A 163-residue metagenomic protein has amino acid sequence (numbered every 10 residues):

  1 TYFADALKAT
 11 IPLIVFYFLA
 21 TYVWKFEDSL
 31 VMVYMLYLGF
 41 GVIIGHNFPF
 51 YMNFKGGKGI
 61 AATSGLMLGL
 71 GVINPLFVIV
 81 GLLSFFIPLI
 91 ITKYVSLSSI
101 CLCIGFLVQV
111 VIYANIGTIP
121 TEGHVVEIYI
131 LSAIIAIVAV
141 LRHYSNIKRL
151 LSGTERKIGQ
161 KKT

Functional and structural regions predicted by a protein language model:
T1, Y17, G41-H46, F85-L89 (+2 more regions): Alpha-helical transmembrane segments of multi-pass membrane proteins
T1-F18, V80: Multi-pass membrane catalytic core of lipid/isoprenoid biosynthesis enzymes
F3-L7, S84, C101-I104: Hydrophobic residues within alpha-helical transmembrane segments of multi-pass solute transporters/permease subunits
F16-A20, I60-T92, G105-A114: Interfacial segments of multi-pass membrane proteins
T21-F26, A114-G123: Membrane-interface helix termini and inter-helical loops of multi-pass transporters
M32-F40, P75-L83, S96, I100-C101 (+1 more regions): Hydrophobic alpha-helical transmembrane segments
P49-K58, I87-I104: Membrane-helix interface "capping/anchor" motifs
G56, K148-T163: Cytosolic, membrane-interface loops and tails of multi-pass inner-membrane proteins
